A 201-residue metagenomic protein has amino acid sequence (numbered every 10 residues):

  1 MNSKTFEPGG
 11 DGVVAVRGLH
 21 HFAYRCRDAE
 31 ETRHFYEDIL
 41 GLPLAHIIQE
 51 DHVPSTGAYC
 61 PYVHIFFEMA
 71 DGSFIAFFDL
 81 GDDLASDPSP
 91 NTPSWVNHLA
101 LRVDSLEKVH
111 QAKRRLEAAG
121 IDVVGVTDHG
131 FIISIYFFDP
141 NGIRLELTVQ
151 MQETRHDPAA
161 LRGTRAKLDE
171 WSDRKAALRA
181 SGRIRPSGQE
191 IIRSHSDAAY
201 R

Functional and structural regions predicted by a protein language model:
M1-V13, K113-R201: Vicinal oxygen chelate
F6-P8, D51-S55, D82-P88: A short, acidic/glycine-rich surface segment
G18-R27, F66-A70, D87-R115, I133-F138: Vicinal oxygen chelate
R25-F74: Core segments of cupin and vicinal oxygen chelate
H34-D38, A112-E117: Short amphipathic alpha-helices in soluble, non-transmembrane regions that often serve as interface/regulatory elements
E50, L80, T148-Q150: Residue-level structural signal for beta-strand termini and adjacent loop
F74-F77, E146-L147: Short glycine-/small-residue motifs
S86-P90, H156-A159: A short, polar/proline- and glycine-enriched secondary-structure boundary/capping micro-motif
